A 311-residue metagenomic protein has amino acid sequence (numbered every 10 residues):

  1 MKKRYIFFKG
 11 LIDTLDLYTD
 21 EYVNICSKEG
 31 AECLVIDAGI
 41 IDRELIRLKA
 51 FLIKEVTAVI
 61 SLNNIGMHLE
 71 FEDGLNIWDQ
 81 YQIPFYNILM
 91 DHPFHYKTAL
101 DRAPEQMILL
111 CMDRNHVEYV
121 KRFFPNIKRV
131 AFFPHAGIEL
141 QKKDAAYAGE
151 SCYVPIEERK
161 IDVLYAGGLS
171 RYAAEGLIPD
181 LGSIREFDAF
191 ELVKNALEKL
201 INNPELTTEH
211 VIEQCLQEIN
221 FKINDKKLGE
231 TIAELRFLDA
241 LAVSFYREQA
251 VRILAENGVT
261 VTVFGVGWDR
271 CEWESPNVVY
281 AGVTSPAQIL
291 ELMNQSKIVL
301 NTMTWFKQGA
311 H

Functional and structural regions predicted by a protein language model:
K2, K9-Y18, N126-K307: Nucleotide-sugar donor-binding catalytic core of glycosyltransferases
F7-K9, L15-R122, E139-C152, V278-Q295 (+1 more regions): Extended catalytic core of nucleotide-activated donor transferases of GT-like folds
